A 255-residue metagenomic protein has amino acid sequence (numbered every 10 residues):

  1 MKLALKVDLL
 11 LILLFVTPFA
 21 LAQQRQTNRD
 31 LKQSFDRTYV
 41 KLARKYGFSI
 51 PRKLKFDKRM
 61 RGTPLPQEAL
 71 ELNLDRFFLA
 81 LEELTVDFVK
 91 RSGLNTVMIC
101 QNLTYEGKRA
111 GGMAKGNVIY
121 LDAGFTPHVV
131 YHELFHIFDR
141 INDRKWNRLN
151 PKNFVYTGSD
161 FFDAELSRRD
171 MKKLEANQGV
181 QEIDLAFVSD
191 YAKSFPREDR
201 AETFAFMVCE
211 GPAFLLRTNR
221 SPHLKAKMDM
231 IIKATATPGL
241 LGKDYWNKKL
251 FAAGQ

Functional and structural regions predicted by a protein language model:
M1-L9: Bacterial N-terminal signal peptides that target proteins for export
Q23-E68, M98-N102, R169-Q181, R197-D199: Non-catalytic architectural context of zinc metalloproteases
S34, T38, A80, K227-M230: Charge-rich, solvent-exposed alpha-helical interaction surfaces
F48-K115, A123: Auxiliary, metal-adjacent structural segments of Zn-dependent hydrolase domains
S92-Q255: Active-site-flanking segments in enzyme catalytic domains
